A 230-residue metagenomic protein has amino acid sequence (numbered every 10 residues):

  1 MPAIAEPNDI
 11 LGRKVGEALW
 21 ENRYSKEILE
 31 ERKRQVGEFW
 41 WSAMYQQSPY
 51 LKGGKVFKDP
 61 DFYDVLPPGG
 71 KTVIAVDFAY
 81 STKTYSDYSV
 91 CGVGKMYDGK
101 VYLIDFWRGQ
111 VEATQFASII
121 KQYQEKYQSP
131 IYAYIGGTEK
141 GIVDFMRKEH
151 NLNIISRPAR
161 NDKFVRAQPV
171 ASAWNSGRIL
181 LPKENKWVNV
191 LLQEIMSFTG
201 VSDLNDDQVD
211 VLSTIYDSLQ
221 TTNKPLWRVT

Functional and structural regions predicted by a protein language model:
M1-N8: Signature of the SF2 helicase/ATPase Hel1-core->accessory helical subdomain module
I10-F78: ATPase catalytic-site recognition across NTP-hydrolyzing enzymes
K14-E21, I104-D105, I119, Y123 (+2 more regions): Conserved inter-motif catalytic segment of the P-loop NTP-binding fold
F39, A43-Q47, T82-S86, G137-T230: C-terminal nuclease/phosphodiesterase catalytic domains that cleave nucleic-acid phosphodiester bonds
Y45, D77, C91, I120 (+3 more regions): Hydrophobic, well-ordered secondary-structure elements that form the walls of internal hydrophobic environments
L66-M96: Gly/Thr-rich phosphate-binding beta-strand-loop-beta motif of the actin/hexokinase/Hsp70
F78-Y80, R108, G137: Short, glycine/acidic-enriched loop or turn micro-motifs at the edges of active sites
G92-A133: Nucleic-acid-processing active sites and adjacent nucleic-acid-binding tracks, predominantly divalent metal-dependent
